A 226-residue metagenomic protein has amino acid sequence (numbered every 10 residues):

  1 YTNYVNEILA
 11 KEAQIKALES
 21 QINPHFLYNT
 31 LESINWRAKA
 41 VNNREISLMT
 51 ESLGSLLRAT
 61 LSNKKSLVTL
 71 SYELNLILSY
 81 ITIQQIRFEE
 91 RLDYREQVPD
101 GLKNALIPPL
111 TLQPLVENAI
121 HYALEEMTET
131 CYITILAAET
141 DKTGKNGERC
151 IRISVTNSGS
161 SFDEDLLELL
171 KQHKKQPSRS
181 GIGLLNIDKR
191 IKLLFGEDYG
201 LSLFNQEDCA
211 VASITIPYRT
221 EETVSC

Functional and structural regions predicted by a protein language model:
Y1-F204, C209-T215: Two-component histidine phosphotransfer core
R219-V224: Short, charged/polar, Gly/Pro-enriched secondary-structure boundary elements
